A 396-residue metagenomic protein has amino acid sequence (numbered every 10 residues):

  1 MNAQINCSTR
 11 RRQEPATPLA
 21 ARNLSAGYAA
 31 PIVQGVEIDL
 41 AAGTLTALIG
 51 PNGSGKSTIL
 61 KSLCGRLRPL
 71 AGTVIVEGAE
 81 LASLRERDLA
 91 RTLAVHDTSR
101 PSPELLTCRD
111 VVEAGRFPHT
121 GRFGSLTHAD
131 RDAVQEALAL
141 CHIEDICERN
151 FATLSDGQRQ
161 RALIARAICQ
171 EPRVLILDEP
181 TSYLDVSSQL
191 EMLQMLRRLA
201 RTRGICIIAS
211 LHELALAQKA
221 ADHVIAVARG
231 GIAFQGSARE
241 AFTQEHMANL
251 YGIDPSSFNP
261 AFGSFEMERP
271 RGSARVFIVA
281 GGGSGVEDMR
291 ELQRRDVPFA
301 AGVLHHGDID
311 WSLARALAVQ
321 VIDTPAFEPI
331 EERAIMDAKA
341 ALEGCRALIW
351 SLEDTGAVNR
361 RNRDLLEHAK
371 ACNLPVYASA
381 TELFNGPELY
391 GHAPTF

Functional and structural regions predicted by a protein language model:
C64: Helix-to-loop junction immediately C-terminal to a conserved catalytic motif
G72-E80: Conserved ABC transporter NBD signature motif
E113, H128-I146: Conserved ABC ATPase "signature" region
S125, N150-L154, Q158: Conserved ABC ATPase signature
E171: Conserved catalytic motifs of ABC-family nucleotide-binding domains
L175-E179: Catalytic Walker B motif of ABC-type/P-loop ATPase nucleotide-binding domains
G252-R333, W350-L352, N359, Y377-F396: ABC ATPase nucleotide-binding domains
